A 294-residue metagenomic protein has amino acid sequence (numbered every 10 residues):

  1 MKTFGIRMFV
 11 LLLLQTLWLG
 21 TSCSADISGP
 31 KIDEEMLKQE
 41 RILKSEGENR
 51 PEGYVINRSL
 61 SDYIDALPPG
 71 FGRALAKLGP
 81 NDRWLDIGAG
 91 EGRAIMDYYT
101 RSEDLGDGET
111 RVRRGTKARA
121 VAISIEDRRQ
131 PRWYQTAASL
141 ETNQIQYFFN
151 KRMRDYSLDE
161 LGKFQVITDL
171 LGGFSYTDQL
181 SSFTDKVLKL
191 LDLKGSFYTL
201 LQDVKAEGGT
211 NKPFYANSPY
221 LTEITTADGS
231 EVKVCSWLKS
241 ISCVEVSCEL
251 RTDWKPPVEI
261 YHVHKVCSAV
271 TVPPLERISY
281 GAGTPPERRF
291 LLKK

Functional and structural regions predicted by a protein language model:
M1-A25: Classical Sec-dependent N-terminal signal peptides that target proteins to the secretory pathway
I27-P80: Class I SAM-dependent methyltransferase Rossmann-like catalytic core, especially the SAM/SAH-binding loop
L85, A89-D155: Class I SAM-dependent methyltransferase SAM/SAH-binding core
R154-V166: A short acidic, Gly/Pro-enriched loop at the edge of an enzyme's catalytic core that lines a small-molecule cofactor
D169-G172: A short beta-strand submotif of the Rossmann-like class I SAM-dependent methyltransferase core that lines
S175-V187: A short, conserved alpha-helix within the catalytic core of class I
K194-K205: Conserved beta-strand signature within the Rossmann-like core of class I S-adenosyl-L-methionine
S218-K294: Class I S-adenosyl-L-methionine
